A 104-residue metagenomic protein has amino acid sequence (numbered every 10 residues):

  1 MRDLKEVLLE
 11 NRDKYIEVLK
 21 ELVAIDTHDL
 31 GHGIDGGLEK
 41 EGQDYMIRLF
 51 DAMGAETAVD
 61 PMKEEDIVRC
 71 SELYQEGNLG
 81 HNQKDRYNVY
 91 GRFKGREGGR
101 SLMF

Functional and structural regions predicted by a protein language model:
R2-F104: Acidic/His- and Gly-rich active-site-bordering loop/insert found across diverse amide/peptide-bond hydrolases
